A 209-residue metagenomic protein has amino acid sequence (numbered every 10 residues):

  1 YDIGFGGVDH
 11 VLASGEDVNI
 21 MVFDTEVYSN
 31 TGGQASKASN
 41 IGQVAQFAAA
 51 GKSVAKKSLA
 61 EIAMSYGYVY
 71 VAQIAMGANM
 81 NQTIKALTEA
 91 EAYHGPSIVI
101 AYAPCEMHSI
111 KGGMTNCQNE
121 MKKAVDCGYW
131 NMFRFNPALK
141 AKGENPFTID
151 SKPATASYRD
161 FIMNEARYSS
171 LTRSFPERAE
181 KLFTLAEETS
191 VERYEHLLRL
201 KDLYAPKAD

Functional and structural regions predicted by a protein language model:
Y1-N30, Q34, G77-H94: Thiamine diphosphate
D2-G4, S29-G32, A38-S39, H108-I110 (+1 more regions): Short helix/loop capping segments that flank catalytic or ligand/cofactor-binding pockets
G7-V11, G15, Q34-G42, G112-E120: Short secondary-structure boundary/capping segments
D17-M21, E26, E61, V69-A72 (+1 more regions): Structural motif
S36-Y93, M163-Y168, P176: Conserved thiamine diphosphate
A50, K56, S170, E180-D209: Thiamine diphosphate
G77-K181, L185, L198-R199: Glycine/aspartate-rich loop-and-adjacent alpha/beta segment that forms the canonical ThDP
